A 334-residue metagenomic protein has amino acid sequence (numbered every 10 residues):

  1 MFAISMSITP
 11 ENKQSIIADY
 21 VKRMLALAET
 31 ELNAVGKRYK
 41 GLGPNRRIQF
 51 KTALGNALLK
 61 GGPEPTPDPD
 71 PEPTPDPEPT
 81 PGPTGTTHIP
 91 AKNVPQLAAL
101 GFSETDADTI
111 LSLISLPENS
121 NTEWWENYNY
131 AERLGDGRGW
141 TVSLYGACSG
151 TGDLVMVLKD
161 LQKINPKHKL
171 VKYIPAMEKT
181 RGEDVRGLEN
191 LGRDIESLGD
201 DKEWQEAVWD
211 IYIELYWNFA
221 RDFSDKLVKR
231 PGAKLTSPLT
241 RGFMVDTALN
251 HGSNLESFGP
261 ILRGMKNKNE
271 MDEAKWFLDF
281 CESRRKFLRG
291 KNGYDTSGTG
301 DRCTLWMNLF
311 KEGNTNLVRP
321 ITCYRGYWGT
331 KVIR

Functional and structural regions predicted by a protein language model:
M1-L235, L239-R334: Cell-wall polysaccharide-cleaving catalytic domain and substrate-binding groove, primarily in peptidoglycan/chitin
